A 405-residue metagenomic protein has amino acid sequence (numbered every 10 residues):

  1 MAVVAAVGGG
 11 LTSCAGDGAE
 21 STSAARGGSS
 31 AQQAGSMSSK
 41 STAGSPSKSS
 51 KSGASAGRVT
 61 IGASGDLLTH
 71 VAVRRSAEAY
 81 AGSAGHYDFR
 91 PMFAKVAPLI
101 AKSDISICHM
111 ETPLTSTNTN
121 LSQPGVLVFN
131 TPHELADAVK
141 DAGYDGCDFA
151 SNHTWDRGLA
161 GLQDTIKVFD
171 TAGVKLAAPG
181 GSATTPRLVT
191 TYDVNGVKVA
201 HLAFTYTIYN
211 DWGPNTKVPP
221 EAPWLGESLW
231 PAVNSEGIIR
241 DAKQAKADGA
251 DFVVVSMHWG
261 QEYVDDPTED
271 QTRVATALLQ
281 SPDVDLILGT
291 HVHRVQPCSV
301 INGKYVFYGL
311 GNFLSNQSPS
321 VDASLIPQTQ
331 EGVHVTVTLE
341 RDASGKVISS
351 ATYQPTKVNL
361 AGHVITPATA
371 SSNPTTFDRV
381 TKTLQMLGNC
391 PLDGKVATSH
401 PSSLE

Functional and structural regions predicted by a protein language model:
M1-T12: Sec-dependent bacterial lipoprotein signal peptides
T12-R58, S403-E405: N-terminal low-complexity, Pro/Thr-rich disordered segments that flank secretion/membrane-targeting signals
K40, K48-E405: Acidic, metal/ion-coordinating pockets
